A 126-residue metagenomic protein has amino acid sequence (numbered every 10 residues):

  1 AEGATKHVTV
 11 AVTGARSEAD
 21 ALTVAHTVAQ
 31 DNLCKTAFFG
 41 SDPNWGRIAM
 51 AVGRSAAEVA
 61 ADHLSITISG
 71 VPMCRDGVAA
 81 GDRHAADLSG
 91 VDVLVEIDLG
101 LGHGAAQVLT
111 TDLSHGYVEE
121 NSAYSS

Functional and structural regions predicted by a protein language model:
A1-D20, V24: Oxyanion-binding "anion nests"
G14, L22-S126: Internal helix-turn-beta structural module
